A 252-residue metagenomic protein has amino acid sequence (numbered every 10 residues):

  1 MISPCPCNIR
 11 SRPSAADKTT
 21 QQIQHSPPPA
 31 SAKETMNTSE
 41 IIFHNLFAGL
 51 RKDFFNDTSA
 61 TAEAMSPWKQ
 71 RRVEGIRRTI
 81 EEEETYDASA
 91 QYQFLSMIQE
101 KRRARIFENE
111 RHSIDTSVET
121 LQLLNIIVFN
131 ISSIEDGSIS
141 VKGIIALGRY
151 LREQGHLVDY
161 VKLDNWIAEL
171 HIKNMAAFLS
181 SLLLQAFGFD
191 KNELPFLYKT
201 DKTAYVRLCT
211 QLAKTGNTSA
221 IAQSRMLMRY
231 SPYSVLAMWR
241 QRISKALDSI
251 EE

Functional and structural regions predicted by a protein language model:
C5-C7: Cysteine-centered motifs
R10-R12: Basic polycationic patches enriched in arginine
Q22-H25: Cationic, low-complexity basic patches in intrinsically disordered or flexible, solvent-exposed regions
E34-E252: Conserved NTP-donor binding/palm subdomain of two-metal-ion nucleotidyltransferases/polymerases, i.e., the charged
